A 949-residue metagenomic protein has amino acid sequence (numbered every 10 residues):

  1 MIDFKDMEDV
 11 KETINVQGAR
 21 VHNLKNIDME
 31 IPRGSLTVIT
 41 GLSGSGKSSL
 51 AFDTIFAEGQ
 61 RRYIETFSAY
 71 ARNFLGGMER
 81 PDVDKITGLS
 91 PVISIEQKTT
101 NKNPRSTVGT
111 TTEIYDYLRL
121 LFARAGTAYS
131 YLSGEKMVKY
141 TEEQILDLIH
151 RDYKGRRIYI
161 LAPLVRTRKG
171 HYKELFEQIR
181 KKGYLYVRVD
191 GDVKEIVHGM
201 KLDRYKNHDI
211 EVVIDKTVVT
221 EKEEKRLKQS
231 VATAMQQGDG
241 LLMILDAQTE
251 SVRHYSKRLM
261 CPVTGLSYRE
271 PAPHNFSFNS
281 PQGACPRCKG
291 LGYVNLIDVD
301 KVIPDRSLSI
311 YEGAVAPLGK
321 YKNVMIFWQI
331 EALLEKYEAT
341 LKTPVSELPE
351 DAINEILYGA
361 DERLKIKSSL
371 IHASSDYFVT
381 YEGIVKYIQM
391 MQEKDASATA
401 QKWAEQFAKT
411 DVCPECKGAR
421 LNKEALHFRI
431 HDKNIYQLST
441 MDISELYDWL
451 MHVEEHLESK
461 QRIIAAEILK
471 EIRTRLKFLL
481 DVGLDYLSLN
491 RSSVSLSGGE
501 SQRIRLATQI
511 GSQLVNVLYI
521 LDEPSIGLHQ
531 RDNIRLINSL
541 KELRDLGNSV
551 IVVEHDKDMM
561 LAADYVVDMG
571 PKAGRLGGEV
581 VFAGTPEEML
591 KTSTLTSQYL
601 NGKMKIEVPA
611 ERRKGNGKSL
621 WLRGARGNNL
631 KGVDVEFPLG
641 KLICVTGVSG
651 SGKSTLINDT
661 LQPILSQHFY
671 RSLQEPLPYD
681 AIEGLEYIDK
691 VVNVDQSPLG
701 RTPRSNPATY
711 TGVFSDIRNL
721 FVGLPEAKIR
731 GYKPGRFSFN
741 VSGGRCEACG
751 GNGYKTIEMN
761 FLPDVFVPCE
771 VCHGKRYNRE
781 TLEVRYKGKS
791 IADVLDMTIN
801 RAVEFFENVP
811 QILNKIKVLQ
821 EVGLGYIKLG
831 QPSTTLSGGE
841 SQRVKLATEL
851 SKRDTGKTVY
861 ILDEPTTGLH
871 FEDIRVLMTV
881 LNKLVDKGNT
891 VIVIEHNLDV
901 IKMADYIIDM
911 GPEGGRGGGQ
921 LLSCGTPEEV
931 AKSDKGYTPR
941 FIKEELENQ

Functional and structural regions predicted by a protein language model:
M1-Q949: Conserved phosphate-binding elements of NTP-dependent enzyme cores
